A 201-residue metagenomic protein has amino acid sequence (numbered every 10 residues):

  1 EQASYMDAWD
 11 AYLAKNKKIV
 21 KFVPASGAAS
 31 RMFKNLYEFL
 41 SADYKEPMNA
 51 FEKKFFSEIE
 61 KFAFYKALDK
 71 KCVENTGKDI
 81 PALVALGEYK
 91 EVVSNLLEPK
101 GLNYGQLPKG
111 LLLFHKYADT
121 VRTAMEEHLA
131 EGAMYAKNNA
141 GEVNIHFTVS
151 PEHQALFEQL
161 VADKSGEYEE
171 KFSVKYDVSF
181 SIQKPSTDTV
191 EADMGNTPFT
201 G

Functional and structural regions predicted by a protein language model:
E1-G201: Domain-scale recognition of functional cores that engage charged ligands
